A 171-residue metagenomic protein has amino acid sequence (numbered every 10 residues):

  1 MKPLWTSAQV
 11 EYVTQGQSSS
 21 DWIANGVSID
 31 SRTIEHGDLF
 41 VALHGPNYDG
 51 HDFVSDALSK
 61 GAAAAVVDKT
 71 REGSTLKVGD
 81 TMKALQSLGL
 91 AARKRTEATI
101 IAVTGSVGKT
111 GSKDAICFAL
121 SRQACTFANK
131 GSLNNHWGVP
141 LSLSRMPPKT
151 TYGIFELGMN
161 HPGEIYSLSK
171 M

Functional and structural regions predicted by a protein language model:
M1-S87, A91: N-terminal leader/targeting and accessory segments in enzymes
A8, A84-M171: Phosphate-binding loop of NTP-binding sites
